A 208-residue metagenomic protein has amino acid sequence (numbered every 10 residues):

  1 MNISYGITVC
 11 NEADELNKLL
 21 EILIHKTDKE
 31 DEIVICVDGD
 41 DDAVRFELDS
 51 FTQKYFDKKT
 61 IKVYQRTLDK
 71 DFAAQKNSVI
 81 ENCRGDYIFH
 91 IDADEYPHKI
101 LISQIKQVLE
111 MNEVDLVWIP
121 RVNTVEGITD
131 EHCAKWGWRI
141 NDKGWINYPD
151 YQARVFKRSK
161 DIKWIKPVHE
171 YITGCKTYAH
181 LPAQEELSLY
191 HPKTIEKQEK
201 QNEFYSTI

Functional and structural regions predicted by a protein language model:
M1-H25: N-proximal low-complexity "stem/linker" segments adjacent to membrane-targeting elements
K18-I22, E47, S78, S103-I105: A short acidic, amphipathic alpha-helical/loop segment
L20-Q65: Acidic donor-binding segment of Leloir-type glycosyltransferases
H25, E81-N82: Solvent-exposed polar/charged
D31, I61, R84-D86, D94 (+1 more regions): Conserved acidic residues
Y64-F72: Short, acidic/glycine-rich phosphate-metal binding loop used to engage nucleotide
A73-I80, Y87, Y96-I208: Catalytic-site signature of metal-activated, phosphate-bearing donor transferases, centered on the GT-A/GT-A-like
